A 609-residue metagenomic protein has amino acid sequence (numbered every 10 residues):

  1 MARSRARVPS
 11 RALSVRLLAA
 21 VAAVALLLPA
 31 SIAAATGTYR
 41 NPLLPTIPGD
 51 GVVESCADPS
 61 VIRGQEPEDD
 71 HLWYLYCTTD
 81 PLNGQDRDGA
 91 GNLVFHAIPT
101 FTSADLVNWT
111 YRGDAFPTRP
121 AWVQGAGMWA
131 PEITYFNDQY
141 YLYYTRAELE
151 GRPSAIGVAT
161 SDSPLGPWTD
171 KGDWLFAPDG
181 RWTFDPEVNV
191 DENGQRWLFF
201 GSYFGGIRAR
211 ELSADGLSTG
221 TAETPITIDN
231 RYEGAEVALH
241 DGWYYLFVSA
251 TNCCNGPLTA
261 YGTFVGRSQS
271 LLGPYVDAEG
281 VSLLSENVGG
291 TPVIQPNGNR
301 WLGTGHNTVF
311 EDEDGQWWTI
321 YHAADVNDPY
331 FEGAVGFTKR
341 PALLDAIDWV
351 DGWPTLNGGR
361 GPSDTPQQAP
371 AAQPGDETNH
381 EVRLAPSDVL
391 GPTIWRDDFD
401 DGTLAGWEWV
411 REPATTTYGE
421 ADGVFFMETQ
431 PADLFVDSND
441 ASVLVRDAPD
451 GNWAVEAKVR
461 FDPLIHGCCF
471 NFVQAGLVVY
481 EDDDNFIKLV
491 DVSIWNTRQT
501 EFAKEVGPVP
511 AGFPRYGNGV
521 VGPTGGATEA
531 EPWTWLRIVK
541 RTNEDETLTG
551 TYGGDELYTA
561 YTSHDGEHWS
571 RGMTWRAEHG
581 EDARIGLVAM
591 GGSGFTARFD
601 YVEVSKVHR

Functional and structural regions predicted by a protein language model:
A2-A35: Secretory targeting and sorting signals
T36-E68, N83-Q85, V107-T134, L149 (+9 more regions): Surface loop/turn signatures of beta-propeller and other carbohydrate-active proteins
A57-A90, R112-A115, V123, M128-R152 (+12 more regions): Hydrophobic core segments of beta-strands in well-ordered, beta-rich domains
Q85-G89, F95-A97, G151-G157, G205-E211 (+4 more regions): Structural motif
S103, G216-L217, G256, R267-S270 (+1 more regions): Short edge-strand/loop segments of extracellular domains
I207-S270: Aromatic-anchored, glycine/proline-accented short structural segments that stabilize local strand-turns or short
A260-V350, A530, V539-A597: Aromatic sugar-binding interfaces of carbohydrate-active proteins
P354, R360-R609: Extracellular glycan-recognition regions
